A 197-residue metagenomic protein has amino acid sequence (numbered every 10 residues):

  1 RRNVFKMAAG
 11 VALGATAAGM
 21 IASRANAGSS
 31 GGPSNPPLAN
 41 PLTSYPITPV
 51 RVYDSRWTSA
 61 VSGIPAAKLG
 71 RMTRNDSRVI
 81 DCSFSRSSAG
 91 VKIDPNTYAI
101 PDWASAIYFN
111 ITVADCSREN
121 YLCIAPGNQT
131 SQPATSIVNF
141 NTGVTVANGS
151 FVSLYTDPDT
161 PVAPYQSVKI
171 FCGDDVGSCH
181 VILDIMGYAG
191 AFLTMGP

Functional and structural regions predicted by a protein language model:
R1-R2: Terminal targeting segments of Actinobacterial cell-envelope proteins
F5-S23, G28-P197: Short edge beta-strands and adjacent beta->alpha junctions
